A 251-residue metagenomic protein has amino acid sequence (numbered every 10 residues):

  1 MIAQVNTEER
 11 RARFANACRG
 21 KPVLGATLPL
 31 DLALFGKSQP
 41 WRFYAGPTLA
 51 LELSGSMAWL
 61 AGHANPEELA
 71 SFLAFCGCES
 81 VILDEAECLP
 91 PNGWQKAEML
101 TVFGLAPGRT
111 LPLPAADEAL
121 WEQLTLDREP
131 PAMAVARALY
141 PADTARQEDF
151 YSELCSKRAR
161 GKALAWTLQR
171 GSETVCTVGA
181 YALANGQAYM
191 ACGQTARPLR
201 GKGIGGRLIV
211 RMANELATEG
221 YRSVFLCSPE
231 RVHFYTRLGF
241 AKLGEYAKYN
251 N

Functional and structural regions predicted by a protein language model:
M1-C88: N-terminal charged segments
M1-T27, V102-F103, G108-D149: Short amphipathic alpha-helix that is part of the acyltransferase structural core
S54-A119, C227, A247-N251: Acyl-donor-binding surface of acyltransferase catalytic domains
S54-L60, A182-A191, R200: A conserved beta-turn-beta hairpin within the catalytic core of GNAT-like acetyltransferases that forms part
N65-F72, A191, T195, G201-T218 (+1 more regions): Conserved acetyl-CoA-binding loop-helix of GNAT-fold acetyltransferases
L89-P91, F234-T236, F240: Conserved active-site tyrosine of GNAT-family acetyltransferases
R146-T195: A conserved beta-strand-loop-helix scaffold within acyl/acetyltransferase catalytic domains
M190, R222-S228: Conserved hydrophobic beta-strand within the GNAT/NAT acetyltransferase core sheet that lines the active-site cleft
